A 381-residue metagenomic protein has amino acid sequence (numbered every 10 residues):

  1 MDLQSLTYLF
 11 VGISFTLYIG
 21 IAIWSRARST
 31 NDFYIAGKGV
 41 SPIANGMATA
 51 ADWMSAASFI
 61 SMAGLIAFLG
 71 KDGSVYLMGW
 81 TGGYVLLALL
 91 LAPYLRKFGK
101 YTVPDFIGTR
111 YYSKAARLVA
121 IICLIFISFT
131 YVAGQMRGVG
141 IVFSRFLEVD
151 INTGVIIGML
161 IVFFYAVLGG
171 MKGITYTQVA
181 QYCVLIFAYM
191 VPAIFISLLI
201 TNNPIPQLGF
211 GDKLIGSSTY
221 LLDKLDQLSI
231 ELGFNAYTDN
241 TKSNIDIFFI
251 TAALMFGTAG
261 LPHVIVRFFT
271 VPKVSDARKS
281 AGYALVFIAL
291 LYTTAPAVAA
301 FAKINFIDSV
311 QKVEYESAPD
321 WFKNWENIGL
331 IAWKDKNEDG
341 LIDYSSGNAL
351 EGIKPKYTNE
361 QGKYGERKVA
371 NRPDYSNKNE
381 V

Functional and structural regions predicted by a protein language model:
M1, S58-L65, A133-G140: Membrane-embedded alpha-helical segments in integral membrane proteins
M1-F59, R117, A166-G169: Membrane-interface "cap" regions at the ends of multi-pass membrane proteins
D2-L3, K38-V40, A44, S61-V75 (+1 more regions): Loop-to-helix junctions at membrane interfaces in multi-pass transport proteins
L6-G20, G79-L86, V119-F129, I157-F164 (+4 more regions): Lipid-exposed faces of alpha-helical membrane segments in multi-pass integral membrane proteins
Y18-I19, A50-A51, S74-G169, D223 (+5 more regions): Helix-loop-helix module between adjacent transmembrane segments
I21-V40, Y94-D105, K114-A115, V264-G282: Membrane-helix boundary/linker segments in multi-pass transporters
D52-A57, I127, G134, I194-L198 (+1 more regions): Hydrophobic alpha-helical transmembrane segments in multi-pass integral membrane proteins
